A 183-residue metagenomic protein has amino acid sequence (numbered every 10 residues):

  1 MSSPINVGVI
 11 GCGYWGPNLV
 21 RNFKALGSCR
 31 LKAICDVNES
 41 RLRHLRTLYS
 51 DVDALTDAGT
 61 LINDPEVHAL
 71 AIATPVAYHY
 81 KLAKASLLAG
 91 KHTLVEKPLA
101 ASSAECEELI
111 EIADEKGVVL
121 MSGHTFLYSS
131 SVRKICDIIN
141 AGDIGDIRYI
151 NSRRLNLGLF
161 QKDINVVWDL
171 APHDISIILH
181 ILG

Functional and structural regions predicted by a protein language model:
M1-Y49: N-terminal Rossmann-like dinucleotide-binding module
N6, I62-L70: A broad helix-preferring feature
N18, H44, T60, A69 (+4 more regions): Alpha-helical elements of Rossmann-like donor-binding domains used by nucleotide-donor carbohydrate transfer enzymes
K32, E66-H68, R148: Conserved acidic residues
D51-A58: Conserved SAM-binding strand-loop segment of SAM-dependent methyltransferases
A69-L127: Beta-strand-loop-alpha-helix segment that lines the small-molecule cofactor/substrate pocket of alpha/beta enzymes
V119, F126-G183: Predominantly a Rossmann-like dinucleotide-binding segment in NAD(P)-dependent oxidoreductases
